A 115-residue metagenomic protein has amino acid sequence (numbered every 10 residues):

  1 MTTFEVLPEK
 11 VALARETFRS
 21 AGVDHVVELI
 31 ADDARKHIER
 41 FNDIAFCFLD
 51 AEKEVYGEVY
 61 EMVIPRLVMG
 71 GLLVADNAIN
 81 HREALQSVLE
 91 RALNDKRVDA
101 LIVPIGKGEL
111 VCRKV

Functional and structural regions predicted by a protein language model:
M1-V115: S-adenosylmethionine/decaboxylated-SAM
